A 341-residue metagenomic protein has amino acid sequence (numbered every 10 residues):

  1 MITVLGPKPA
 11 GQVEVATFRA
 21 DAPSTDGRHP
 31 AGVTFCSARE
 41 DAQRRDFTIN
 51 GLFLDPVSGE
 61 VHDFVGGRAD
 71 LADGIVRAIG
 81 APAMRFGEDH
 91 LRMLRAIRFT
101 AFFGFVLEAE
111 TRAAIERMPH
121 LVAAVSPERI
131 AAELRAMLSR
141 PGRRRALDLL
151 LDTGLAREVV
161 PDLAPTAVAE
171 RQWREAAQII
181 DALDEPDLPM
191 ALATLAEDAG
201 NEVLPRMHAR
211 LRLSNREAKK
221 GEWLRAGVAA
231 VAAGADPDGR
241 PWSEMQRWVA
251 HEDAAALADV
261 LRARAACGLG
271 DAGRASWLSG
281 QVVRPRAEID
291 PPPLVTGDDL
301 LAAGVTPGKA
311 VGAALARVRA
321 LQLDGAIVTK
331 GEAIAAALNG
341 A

Functional and structural regions predicted by a protein language model:
M1-A341: Catalytic cores of the polymerase beta-like nucleotidyltransferase superfamily and closely associated nucleotide
